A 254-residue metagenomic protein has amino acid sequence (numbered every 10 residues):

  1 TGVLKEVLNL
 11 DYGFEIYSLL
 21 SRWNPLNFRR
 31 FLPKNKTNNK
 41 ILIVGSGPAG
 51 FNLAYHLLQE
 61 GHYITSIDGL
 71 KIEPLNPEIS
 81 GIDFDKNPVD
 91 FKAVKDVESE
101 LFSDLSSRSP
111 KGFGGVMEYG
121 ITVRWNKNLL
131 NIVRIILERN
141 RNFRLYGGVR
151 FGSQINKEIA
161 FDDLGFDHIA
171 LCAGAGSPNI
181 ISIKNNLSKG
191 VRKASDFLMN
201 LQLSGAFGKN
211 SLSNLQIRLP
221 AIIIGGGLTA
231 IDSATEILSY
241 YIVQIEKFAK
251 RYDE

Functional and structural regions predicted by a protein language model:
T1-L8, G69: Iron-sulfur cluster-binding cysteine motifs and their immediate structural context in ferredoxin-like electron-transfer
Y12-K36, S153, S177-E254: Glycine-rich dinucleotide-binding loop and its adjacent helix/turn
L42-V44, G165-G174, A221-I224: Short hydrophobic core segments
I43-F151, K184, D232-E254: Beta1-alpha1 glycine-rich phosphate/pyrophosphate-binding loop at the start of Rossmann-like nucleotide-binding domains
I67-E73, H168-P178: Carboxylate/His-rich catalytic cores and anion/metal-binding grooves
Y146-I159, A175-N179: A conserved short coil-to-beta-strand element within the FAD-binding core of flavoproteins
I155, I159-H168, L215-L219: Core beta-strand elements of the Rossmann-like FAD/NAD(P) dinucleotide-binding domain in flavoenzyme oxidoreductases
